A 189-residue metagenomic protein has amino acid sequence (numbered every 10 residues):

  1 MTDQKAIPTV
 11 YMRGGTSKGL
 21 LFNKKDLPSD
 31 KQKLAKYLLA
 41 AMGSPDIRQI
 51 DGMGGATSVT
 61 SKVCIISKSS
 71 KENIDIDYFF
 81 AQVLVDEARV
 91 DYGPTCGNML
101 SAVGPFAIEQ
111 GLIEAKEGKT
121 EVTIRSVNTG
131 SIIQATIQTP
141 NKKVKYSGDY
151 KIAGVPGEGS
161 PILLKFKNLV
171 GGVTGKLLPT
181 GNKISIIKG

Functional and structural regions predicted by a protein language model:
M1-G189: A glycine-rich beta-to-alpha transition motif near the start of alpha/beta enzyme domains, typified by
